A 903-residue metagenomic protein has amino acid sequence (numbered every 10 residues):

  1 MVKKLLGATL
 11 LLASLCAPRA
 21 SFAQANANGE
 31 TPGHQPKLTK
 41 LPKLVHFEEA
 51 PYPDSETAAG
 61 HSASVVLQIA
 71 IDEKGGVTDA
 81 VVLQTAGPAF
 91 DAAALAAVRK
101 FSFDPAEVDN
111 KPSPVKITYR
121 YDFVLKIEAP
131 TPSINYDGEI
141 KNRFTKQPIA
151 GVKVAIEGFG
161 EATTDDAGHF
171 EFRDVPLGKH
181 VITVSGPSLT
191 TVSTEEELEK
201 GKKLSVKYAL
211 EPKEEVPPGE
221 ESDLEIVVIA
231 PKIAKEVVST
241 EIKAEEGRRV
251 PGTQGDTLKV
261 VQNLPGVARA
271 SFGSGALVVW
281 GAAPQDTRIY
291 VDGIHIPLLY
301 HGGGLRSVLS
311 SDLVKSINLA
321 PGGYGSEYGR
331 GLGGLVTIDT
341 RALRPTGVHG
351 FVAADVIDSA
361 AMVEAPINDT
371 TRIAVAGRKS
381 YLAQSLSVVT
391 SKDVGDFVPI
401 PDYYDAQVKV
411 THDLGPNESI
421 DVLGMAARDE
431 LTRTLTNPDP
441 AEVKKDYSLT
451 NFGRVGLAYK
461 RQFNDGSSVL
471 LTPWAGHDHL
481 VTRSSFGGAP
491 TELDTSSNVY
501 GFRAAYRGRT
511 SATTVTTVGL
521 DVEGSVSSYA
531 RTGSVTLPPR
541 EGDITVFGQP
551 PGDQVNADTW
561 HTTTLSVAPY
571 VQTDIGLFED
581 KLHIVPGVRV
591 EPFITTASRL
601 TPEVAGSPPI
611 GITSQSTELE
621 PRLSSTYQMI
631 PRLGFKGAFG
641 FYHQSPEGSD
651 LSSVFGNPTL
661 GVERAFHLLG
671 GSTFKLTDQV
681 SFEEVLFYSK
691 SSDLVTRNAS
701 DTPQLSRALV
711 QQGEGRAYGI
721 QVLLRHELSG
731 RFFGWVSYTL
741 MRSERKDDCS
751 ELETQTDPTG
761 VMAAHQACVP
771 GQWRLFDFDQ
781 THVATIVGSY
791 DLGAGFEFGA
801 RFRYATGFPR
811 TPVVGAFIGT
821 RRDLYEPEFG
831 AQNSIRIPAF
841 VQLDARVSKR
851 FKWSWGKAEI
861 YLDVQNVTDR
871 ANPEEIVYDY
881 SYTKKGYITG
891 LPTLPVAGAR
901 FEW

Functional and structural regions predicted by a protein language model:
A23-V181, V192-K203, P212-I226: Charge-biased low-complexity segments
K141, L470-W474, L480, Q628 (+4 more regions): Membrane-embedded beta-barrel scaffold of Gram-negative outer-membrane proteins
S188-T190, E197-A209, E225-G325, L335 (+5 more regions): Periplasmic N-terminal accessory/gating domains of Gram-negative outer-membrane beta-barrel systems
D355-K379, D393-L431, Y447-V469, T510-T514 (+2 more regions): Transmembrane beta-barrel wall of Gram-negative outer-membrane proteins
N417-Q462, V469, H477-V499, R540 (+1 more regions): Flexible loop and strand-edge segments within Gram-negative outer membrane beta-barrel domains
V515-I630, S645-P646, D650, S750: Signature of Gram-negative outer-membrane beta-barrel scaffolds
L577, I584, E591-F593, Y688-K690 (+1 more regions): Gram-negative outer-membrane beta-barrel transporters
G795, G799-L824, I837-D844, S848-W903: C-terminal beta-signal and adjacent terminal beta-strands/loops of Gram-negative outer-membrane beta-barrel proteins
